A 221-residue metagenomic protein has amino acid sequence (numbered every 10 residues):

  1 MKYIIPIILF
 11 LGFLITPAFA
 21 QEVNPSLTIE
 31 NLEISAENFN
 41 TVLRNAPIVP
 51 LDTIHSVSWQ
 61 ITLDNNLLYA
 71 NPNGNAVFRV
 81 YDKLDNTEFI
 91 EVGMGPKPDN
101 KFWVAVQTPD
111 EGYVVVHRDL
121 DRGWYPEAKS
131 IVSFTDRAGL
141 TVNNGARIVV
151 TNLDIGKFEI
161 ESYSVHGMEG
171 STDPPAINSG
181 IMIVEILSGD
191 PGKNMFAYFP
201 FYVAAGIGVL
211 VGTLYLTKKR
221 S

Functional and structural regions predicted by a protein language model:
I4-I15: Sec-dependent N-terminal signal peptides
I15-P25, K193-N194: Sec-dependent signal peptide cleavage junction
E22-E111: Secretory/extracellular carbohydrate-interaction modules and structurally similar beta-sandwich "look-alikes"
Q107-S130: Short, aromatic/His-centered strand-loop micro-motif at the edge of beta-sheets
Y125-N144: Short tryptophan-centered beta-strand motifs in secreted/extracellular beta-sheet-rich domains of glycan-recognition
V150-G192: Flexible glycan-contacting loops in extracellular carbohydrate-active proteins
D190-V203: Juxtamembrane/start-of-transmembrane alpha-helix segments at the extracytoplasmic/lumenal side of membrane anchors
V209-S221: C-terminal membrane-anchoring or membrane-association module
